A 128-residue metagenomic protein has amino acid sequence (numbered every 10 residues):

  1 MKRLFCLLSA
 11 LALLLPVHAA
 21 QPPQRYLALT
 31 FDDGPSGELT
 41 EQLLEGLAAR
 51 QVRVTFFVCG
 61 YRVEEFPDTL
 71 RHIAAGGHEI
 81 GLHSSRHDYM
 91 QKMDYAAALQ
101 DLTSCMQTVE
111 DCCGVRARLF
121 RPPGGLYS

Functional and structural regions predicted by a protein language model:
M1-L4: Positively charged n-region of N-terminal signal peptides that target proteins for export
L7, V17-H18: Cleavable N-terminal signal peptides
S9-L13: Hydrophobic core
A20-A117: Active-site beta->alpha N-cap acidic-glycine motif
L119-R121: Short beta-strand segments
G125-S128: Histidine/lysine/aspartate-rich catalytic loop segments that bind and position anionic ligands
